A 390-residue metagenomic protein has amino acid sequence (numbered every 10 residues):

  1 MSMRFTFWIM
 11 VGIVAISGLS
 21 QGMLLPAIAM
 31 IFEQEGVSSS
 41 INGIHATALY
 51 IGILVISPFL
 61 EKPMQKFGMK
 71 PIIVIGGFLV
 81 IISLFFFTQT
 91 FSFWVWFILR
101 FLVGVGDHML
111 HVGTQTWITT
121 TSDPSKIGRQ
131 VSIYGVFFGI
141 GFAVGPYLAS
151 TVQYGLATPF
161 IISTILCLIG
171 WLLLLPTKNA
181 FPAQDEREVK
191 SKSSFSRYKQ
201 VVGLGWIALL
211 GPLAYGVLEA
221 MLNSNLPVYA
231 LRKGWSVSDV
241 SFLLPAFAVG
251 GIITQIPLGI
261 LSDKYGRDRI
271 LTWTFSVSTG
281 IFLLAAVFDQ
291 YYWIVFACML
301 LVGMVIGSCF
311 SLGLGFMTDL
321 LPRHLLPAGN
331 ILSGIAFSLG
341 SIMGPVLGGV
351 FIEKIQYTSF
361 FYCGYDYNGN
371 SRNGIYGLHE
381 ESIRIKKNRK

Functional and structural regions predicted by a protein language model:
M1-M3, F181-A208: Juxtamembrane intracellular "pre-TM" segments in multi-pass secondary transporters
M3-Y50, G216-Y229, K233: Helix-loop boundary and gating motifs at the non-cytosolic
T47-L60, P245-P257: Central cavity-lining transmembrane alpha-helices of secondary-active solute carriers, predominantly the Major
I56-G68, Q255-G266, I352: Helix-to-loop junctions at the C-terminal end of transmembrane segments in multipass secondary transporters
P71-F85, R269-L283: Structural signature of the two symmetry-related core transmembrane helices
W94-L102, W293-L301: Paired small-residue
F101-F137, F316: Cytoplasmic helix-loop-helix junction between adjacent transmembrane helices in 12-TM secondary transporters
P159-L175, F361-Y376: Symmetry-related core transmembrane helices of the 12-TM Major Facilitator Superfamily/SLC fold
